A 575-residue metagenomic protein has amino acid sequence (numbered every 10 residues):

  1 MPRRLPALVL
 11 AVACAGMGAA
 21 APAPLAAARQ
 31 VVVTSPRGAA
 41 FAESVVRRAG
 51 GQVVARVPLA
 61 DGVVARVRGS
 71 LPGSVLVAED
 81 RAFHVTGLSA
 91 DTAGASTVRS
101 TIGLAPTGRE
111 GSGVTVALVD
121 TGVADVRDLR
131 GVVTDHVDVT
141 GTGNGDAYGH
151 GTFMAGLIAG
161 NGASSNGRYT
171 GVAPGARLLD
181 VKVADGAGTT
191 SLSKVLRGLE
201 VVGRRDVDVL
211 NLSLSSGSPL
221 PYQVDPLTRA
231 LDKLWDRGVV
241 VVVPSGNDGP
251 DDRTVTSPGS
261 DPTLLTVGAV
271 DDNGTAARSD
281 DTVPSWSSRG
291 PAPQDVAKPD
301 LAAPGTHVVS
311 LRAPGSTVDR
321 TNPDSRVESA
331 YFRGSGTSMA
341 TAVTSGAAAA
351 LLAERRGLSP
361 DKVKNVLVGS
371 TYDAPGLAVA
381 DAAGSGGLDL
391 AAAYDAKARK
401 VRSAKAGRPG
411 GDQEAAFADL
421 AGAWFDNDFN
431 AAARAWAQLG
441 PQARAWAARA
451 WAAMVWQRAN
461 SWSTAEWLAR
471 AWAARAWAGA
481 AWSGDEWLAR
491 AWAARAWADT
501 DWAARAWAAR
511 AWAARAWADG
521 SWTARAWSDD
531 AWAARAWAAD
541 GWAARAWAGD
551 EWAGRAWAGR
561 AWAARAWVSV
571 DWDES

Functional and structural regions predicted by a protein language model:
L8-G18: Bacterial N-terminal signal peptides
G16-R29: C-terminal region of N-terminal signal peptides and the immediate post-cleavage residues of exported proteins
A39-S100, A105, P262, W557: Autoinhibitory propeptides
V54-A55, V207-N211, A303, V327-Y331 (+6 more regions): C-terminal subdomain of the subtilisin-like protease fold in secreted/lumenal serine endopeptidases
V98-T142, L157, N161, L210 (+5 more regions): Acidic-leg catalytic submotif of subtilisin-like serine proteases
A105-V137, T142-L192, R205-V209, P219 (+10 more regions): Subtilisin-like serine protease catalytic core
D120, G259-A349, A353, A392 (+3 more regions): Extracellular S/T/G-rich loop segment that most often corresponds to the catalytic His/Ser-adjacent loop
L199-P221, P244-S245: Short acidic, glycine-rich surface-loop motifs adjacent to enzyme active sites
